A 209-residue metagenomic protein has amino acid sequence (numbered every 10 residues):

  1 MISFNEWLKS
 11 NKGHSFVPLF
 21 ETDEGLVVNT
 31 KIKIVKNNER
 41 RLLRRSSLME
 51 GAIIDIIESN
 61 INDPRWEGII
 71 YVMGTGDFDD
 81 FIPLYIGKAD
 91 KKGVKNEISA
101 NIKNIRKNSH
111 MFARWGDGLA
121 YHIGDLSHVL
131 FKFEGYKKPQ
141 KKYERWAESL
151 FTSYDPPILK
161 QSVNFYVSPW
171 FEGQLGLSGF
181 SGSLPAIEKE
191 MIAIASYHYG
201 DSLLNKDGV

Functional and structural regions predicted by a protein language model:
M1-L84, K88-V209: Boundary/linker segments flanking structured domains
